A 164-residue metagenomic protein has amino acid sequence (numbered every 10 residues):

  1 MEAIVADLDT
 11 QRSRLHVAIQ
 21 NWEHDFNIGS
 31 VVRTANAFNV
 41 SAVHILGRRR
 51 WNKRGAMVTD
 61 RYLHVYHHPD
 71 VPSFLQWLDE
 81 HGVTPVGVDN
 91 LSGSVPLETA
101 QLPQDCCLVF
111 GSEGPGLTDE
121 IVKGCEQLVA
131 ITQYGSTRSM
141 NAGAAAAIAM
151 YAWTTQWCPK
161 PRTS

Functional and structural regions predicted by a protein language model:
M1-S164: Post-transcriptional modification and biogenesis factors for structured RNAs of the translation apparatus
